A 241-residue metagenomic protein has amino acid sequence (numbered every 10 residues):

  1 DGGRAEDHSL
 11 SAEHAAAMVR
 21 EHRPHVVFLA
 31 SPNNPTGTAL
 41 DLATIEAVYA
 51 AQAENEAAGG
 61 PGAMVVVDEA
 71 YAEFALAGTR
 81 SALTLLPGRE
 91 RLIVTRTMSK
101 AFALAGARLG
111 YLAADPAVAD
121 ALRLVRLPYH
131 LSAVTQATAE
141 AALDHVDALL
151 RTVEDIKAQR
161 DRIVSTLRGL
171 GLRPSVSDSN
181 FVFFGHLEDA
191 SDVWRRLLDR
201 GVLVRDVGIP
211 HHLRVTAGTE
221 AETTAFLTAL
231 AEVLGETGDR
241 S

Functional and structural regions predicted by a protein language model:
D1-G2, H25-P32, V65-E69, S175-S177 (+1 more regions): Short beta-strands and strand-loop turn motifs
S9-R23, P35-A101: Active-site pre-lysine segment of PLP-dependent enzymes
A12-R20, E46, E140, T224-G235: Amphipathic, non-transmembrane alpha-helical secondary structure
A43, R196-R200, R205-S241: PLP-dependent enzyme catalytic core of the Aspartate aminotransferase-like
R91-R168, R173-S175: PLP-dependent aminotransferase class I/II
I156-K157, D161, S165-R200, L213 (+1 more regions): Conserved PLP-binding catalytic core of the aspartate aminotransferase-like
